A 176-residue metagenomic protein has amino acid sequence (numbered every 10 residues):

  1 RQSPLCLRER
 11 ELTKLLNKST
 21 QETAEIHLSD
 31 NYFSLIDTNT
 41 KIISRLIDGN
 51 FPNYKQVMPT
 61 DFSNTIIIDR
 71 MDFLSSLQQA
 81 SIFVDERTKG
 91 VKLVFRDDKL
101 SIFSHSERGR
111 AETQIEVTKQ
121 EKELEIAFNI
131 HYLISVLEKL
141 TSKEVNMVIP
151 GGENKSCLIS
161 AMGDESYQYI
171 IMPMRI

Functional and structural regions predicted by a protein language model:
R1-I47, F62-I176: DNA polymerase processivity clamps
N50: Glycine-rich, pocket-lining loop/helix-strand segments that form or immediately flank
N53-Y54: Specificity-determining recognition surfaces
V57-P59: Short hinge/gating elements
